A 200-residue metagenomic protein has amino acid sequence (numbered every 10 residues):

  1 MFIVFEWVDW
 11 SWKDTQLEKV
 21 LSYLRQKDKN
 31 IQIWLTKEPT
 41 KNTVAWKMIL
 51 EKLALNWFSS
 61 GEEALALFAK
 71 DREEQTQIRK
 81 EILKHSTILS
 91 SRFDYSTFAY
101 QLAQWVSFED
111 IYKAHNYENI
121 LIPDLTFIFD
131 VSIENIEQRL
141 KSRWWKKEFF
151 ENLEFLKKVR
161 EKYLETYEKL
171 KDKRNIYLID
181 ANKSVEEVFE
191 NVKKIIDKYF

Functional and structural regions predicted by a protein language model:
I3-F5: Hydrophobic anchor at the beta1->P-loop junction of P-loop NTPases
W10: Walker A (P-loop) phosphate-binding loop of P-loop NTPases
D14: Walker A/P-loop
L21, E134-F200: NTP-dependent small-molecule kinase module
S22-I33: Post-Walker A helix-loop "phosphate-sensing" segment adjacent to the P-loop in P-loop NTPases
I31-K113, E118: ATP-dependent small-molecule kinase phosphotransfer cores that center on conserved nucleotide phosphate-binding segments
T97-E161: A glycine- and Lys/Arg-enriched "phosphate-lid" helix/loop adjacent to the NTP-binding pocket of small-molecule kinases
